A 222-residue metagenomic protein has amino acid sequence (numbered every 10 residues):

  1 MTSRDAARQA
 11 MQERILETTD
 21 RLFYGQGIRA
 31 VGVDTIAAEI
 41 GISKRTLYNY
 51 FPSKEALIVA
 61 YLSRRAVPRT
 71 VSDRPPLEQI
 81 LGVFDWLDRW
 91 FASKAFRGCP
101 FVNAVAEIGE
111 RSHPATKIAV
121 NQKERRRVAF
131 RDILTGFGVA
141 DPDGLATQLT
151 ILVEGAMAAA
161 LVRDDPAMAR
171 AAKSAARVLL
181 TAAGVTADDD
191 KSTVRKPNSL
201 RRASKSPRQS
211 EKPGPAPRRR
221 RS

Functional and structural regions predicted by a protein language model:
M1-Q26, A30-I42, A56: Basic, helix-initiating cap at the start of DNA-binding domains
M1-T2, R89, E124-A140, A159-S222: C-terminal peripheral helix-coil segments that are non-catalytic and often amphipathic
R8, Q12, L16, L62 (+1 more regions): Amphipathic, non-transmembrane alpha-helical scaffold segments
I40-F51: Short hydrophobic/aromatic patch on the recognition helix
F51, A56-R65, S72: Alpha-helical DNA-contacting segments of helix-turn-helix folds
A60, T70-R97, A146-L149: Hydrophobic alpha-helical connector segments
R69-L81, R111-F137, G144-T147, S174: Amphipathic alpha-helical packing segments from all-alpha helical-bundle domains
S93-K117: Amphipathic alpha-helical segments used for helix-helix packing
